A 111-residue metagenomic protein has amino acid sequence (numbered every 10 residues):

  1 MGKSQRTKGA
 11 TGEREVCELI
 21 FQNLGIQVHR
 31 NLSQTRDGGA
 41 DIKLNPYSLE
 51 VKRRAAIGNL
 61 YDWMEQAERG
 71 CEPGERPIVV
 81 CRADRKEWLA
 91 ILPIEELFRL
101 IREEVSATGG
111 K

Functional and structural regions predicted by a protein language model:
M1-K111: Catalytic phosphate/metal-binding cores of nucleic-acid and nucleotide-processing enzymes, i.e., regions that mediate
